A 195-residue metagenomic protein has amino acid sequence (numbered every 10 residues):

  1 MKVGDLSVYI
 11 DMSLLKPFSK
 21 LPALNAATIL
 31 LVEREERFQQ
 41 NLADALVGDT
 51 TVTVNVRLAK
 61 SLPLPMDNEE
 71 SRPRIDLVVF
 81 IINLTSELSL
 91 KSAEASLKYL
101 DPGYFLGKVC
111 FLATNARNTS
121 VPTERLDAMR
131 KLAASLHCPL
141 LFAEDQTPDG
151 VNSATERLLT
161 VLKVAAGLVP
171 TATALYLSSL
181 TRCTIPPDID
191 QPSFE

Functional and structural regions predicted by a protein language model:
M1-Q40, A45-G48, V52, A59-P65 (+6 more regions): Short, flexible boundary segments at extreme N-termini or domain junctions of P-loop NTPases and their
G4-V8, V52-R57, L84-S89, N115-A116: Short linear motifs at secondary-structure transitions and domain/linker junctions
A27, V54, G107-V109: Residue-level recognition of the N-termini of beta-strands and the immediately preceding loop/turn
T50-N55, D127-K131: WD40-like beta-propeller blades
R72-P73: A short, aliphatic-rich alpha-helical micro-motif
V78, I82-E87, K91-E195: Conserved GTP-binding G-domain of TRAFAC-class P-loop NTPases and closely related GTPase folds
